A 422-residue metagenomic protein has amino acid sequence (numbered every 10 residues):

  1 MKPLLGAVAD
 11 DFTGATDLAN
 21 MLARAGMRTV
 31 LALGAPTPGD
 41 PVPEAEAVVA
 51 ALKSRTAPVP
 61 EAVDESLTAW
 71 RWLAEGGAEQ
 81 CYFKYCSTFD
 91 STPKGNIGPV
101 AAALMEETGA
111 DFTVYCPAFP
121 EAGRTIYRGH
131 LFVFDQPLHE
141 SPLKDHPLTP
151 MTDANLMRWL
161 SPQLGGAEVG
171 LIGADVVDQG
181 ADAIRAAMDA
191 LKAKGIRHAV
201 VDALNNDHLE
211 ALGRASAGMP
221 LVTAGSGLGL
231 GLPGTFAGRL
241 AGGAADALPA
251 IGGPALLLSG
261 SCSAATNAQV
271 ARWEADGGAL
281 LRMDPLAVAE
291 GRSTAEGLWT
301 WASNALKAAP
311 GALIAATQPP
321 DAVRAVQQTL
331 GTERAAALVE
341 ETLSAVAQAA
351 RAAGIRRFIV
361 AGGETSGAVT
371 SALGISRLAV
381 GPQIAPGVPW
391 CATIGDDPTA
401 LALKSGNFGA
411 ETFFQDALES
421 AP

Functional and structural regions predicted by a protein language model:
M1-P43, D64-S66, A118-E121: N-terminal basic/disordered segments at the start of proteins
K2-L4, E46, V59-A62, W70-L209 (+1 more regions): Cap/lid and interdomain-hinge subdomains that line or gate substrate/regulatory clefts in soluble alpha/beta enzymes
L18-N20, P93-I97, R124-F132, A183 (+6 more regions): Short acidic, glycine/serine/threonine-rich loops at helix termini
A35-P38, P58-W72, T342: Glycine-rich, highly charged phosphate/nucleotide-binding loops
E46-S54, A308-P310, A392-P422: A structural-propensity feature for long, helix-poor, extended segments
F134-W301: Conserved, well-structured core segments that form the ligand-binding/active-site neighborhood of functional domains
A302-A305, A309-A361: C-terminal structural cap/anchor segments
I355-R356, E364-F413: Conserved, well-ordered active-site substructure
